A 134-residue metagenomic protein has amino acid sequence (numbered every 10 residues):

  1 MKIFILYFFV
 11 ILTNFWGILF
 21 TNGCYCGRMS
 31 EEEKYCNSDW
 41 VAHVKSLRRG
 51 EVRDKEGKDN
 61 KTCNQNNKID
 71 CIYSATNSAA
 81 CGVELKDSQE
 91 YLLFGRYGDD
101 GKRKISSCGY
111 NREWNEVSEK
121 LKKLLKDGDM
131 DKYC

Functional and structural regions predicted by a protein language model:
K2-C134: Transition segments tied to proteolytic processing and entry into folded domains
